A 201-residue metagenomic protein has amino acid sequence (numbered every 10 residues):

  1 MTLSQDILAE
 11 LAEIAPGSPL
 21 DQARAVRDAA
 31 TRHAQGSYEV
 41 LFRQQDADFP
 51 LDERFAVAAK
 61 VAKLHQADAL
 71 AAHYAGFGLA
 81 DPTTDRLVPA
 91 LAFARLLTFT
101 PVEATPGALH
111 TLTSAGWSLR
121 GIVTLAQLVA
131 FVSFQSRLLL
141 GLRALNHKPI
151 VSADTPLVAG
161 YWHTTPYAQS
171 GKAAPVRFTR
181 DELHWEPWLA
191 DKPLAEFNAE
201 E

Functional and structural regions predicted by a protein language model:
M1-A80, D85, P89, A144-E201: Secretory/endomembrane lumenal or extracellular ectodomains immediately following the signal peptide
S37, A56-A62, Y74, A90-T98 (+2 more regions): Short alpha-helical scaffolding segments that buttress acidic/His motifs in well-ordered protein cores
D48-F49, E103, G116: Short, conserved sequence motifs enriched in acidic/basic residues, glycine, and aromatics that mark functional "hot
G78, G116-W117: Short helix-loop-helix connector
T84-G107: Short, solvent-exposed interaction modules
A104, A108, L119-Y167: Preference for long, well-ordered alpha-helical segments
H110, S114-A115: Alpha-helical bundle protein-protein interaction modules that mediate dimerization/oligomerization and scaffolding
